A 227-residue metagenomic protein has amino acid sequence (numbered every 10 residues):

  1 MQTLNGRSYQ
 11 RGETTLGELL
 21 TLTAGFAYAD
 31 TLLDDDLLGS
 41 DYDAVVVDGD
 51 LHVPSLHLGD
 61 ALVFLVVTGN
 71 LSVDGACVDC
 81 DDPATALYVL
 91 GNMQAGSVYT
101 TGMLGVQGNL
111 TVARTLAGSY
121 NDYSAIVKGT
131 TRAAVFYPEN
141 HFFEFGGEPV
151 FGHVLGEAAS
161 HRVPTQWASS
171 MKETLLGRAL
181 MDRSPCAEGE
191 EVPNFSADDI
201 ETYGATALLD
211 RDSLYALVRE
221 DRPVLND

Functional and structural regions predicted by a protein language model:
Q2-C80: N-terminal domain-start segments of secreted/luminal proteins
Q2-L32, Y123-D227: Long terminal segments
V47, V53, L58, V66-V67 (+14 more regions): Extracellular beta-strand solenoids
T85: Acidic (E/D-rich), amphipathic helical modules within compact regulatory domains
